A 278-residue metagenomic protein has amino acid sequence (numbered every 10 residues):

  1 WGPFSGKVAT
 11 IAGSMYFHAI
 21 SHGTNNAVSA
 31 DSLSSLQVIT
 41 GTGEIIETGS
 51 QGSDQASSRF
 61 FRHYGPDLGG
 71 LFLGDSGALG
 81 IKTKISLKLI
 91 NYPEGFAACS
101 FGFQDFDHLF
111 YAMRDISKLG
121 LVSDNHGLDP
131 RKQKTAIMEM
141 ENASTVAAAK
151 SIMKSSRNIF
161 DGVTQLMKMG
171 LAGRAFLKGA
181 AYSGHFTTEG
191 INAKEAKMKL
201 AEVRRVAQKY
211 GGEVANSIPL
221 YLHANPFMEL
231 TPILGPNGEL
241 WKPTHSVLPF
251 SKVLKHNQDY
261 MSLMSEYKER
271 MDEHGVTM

Functional and structural regions predicted by a protein language model:
W1-L119: FAD-binding subdomain of flavoenzyme oxidoreductases
F110-M278: C-terminal substrate-recognition/cap domain of FAD-linked oxidoreductases
